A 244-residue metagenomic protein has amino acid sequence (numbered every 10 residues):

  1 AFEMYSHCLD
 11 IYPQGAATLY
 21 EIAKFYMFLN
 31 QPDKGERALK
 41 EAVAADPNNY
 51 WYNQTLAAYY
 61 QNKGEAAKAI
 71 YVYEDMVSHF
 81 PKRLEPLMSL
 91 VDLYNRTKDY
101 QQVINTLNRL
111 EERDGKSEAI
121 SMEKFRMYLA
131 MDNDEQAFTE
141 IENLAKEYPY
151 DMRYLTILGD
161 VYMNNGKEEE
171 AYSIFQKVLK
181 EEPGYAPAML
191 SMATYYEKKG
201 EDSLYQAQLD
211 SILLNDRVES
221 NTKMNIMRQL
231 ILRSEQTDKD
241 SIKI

Functional and structural regions predicted by a protein language model:
C8, E41-A42, D75-M76, R109-L110 (+3 more regions): Canonical positions in the second alpha-helix
P13, P47, P81, G115 (+3 more regions): Short coil turns that delineate tetratricopeptide repeat
A17, W51, E85, A119 (+3 more regions): Start-of-helix register in tetratricopeptide repeats
F28-L29, N62-K63, R96-T97, A130-M131 (+4 more regions): Register position in tetratricopeptide repeats
L214-Q236: Amphipathic alpha-helical repeat scaffolds of TPR domains
